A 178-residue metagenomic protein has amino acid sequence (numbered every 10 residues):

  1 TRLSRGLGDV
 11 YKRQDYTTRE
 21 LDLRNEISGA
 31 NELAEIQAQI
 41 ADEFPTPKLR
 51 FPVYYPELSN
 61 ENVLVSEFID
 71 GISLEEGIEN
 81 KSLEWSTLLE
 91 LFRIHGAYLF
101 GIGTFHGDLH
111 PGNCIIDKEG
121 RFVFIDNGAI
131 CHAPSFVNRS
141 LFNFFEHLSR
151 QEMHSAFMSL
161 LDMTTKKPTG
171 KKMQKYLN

Functional and structural regions predicted by a protein language model:
T1-Y11: Single conserved hydrophobic/aromatic residue that forms the stacking wall/gate of nucleotide- or nucleobase-binding
R13, I69-E90, D117-N178: Helix-rich C-lobe and terminal helical cap/extension of kinase-like folds
Q14-S28, A34, F51-E84: Conserved structural core of kinase catalytic domains
L33-A41, K81-G107: Conserved kinase catalytic-core helix
A41-Y55: Conserved HxN/HPN-centered segment at the entrance to the catalytic loop of eukaryotic protein kinase-like domains
K48, R93-A97, D117: Flexible, glycine/threonine-enriched loop-and-boundary segments that flank and lead into catalytic domains of large
V63, H106, F122: Hydrophobic "anchor" residues on beta-strands that sit immediately upstream of conserved functional sites
D108, G112-I115: Catalytic-loop signature of eukaryotic-like protein kinases
